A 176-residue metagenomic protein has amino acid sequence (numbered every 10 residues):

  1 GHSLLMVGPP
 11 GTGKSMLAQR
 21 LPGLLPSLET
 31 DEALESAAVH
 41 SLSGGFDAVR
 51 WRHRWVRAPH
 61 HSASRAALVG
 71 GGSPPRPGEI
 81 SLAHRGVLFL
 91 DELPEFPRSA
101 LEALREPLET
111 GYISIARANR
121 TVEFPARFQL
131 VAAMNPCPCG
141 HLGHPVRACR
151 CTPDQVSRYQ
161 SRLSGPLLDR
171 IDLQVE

Functional and structural regions predicted by a protein language model:
G1-L4, H84-G86: Pre-Walker A (Motif I) flank of P-loop NTPase domains
L4-A48, T110: Walker A/P-loop
G8, G70, E92: The Walker A (P-loop) glycine that initiates the GxxxxGKT/S ATP-binding motif of P-loop NTPases
G11-T12, L24-P26, H40, P94-E95 (+4 more regions): Conserved nucleotide-binding/hydrolysis micro-motifs of P-loop NTPases
E35-S36, H141-E176: Conserved AAA+ ATPase core "coupling" helix
R57-P59, R76, S81-R85, I115-P136 (+2 more regions): AAA+/SF3 P-loop NTPase mechanochemical coupling elements
R85, D91-L93, A103: Walker B catalytic acidic pair
L101-V122: Conserved catalytic/switch belt of AAA+ P-loop NTPases
